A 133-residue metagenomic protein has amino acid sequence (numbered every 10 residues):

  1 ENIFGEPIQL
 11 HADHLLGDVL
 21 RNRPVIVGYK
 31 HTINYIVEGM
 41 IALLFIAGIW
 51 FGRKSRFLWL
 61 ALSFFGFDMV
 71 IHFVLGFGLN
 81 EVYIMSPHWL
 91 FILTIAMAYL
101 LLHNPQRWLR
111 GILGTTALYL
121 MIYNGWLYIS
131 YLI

Functional and structural regions predicted by a protein language model:
E1-V37: Membrane-lumen/periplasm interface segments of multi-pass, membrane-embedded glycan/lipid transferases
H31-S55: Hydrophobic, aromatic-rich transmembrane alpha-helices and their immediate juxtamembrane boundary segments
I36-M40, M85-A96: Membrane-embedded alpha-helical segments of multi-pass membrane proteins, especially the transmembrane helices
I41-I49, L93-P105: Transmembrane alpha-helical segments
S55-H72: Transmembrane alpha-helix segments characteristic of polytopic inner-membrane glycan-assembly/cell-envelope
F73-P87: Membrane-interface catalytic loops of GT-C/OST-like multi-pass glycosylation enzymes that act
N104-G125: Signature aromatic-anchored transmembrane alpha helix within multi-pass, membrane-resident enzymes that catalyze glycan
G125-I133: Juxtamembrane boundary at the C-terminal end of a transmembrane helix
